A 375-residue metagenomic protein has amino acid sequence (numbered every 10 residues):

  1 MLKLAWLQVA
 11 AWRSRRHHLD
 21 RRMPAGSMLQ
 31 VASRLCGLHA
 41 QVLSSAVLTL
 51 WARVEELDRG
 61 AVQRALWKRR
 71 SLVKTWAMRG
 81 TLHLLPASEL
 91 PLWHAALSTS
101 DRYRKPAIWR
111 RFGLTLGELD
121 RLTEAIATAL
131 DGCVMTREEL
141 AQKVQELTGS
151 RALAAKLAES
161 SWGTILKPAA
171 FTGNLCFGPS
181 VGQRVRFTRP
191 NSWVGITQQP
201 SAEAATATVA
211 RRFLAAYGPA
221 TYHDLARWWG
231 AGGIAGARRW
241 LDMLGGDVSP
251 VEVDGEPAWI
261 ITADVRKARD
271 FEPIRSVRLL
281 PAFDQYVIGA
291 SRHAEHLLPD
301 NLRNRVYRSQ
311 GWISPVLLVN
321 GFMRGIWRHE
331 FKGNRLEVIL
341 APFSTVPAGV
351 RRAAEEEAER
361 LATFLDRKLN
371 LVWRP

Functional and structural regions predicted by a protein language model:
M1-A152, D300, E337: Phosphate-backbone binding and catalysis cores of DNA-processing enzymes
A65, R137-Q145, A169, Y222-R227 (+1 more regions): A short acidic, leucine-rich amphipathic alpha-helix
W67-A77, T81-L82, F171-S180, G245-V253 (+1 more regions): A short, conserved structural fragment
L84-L90, V181-P200, P257-D270: Short, cationic-aromatic polyanion-contact patches
T115-V134, A202-A220, R239-W240: Positively charged, polyanion-binding regions of nucleic-acid-associated proteins
A207-D264: Active-site-proximal binding-pocket segments
M243, D247-L302: Non-catalytic regulatory appendages
V306-P375: Glycine-rich, small/acidic residue-mixed loop/short-helix segments
